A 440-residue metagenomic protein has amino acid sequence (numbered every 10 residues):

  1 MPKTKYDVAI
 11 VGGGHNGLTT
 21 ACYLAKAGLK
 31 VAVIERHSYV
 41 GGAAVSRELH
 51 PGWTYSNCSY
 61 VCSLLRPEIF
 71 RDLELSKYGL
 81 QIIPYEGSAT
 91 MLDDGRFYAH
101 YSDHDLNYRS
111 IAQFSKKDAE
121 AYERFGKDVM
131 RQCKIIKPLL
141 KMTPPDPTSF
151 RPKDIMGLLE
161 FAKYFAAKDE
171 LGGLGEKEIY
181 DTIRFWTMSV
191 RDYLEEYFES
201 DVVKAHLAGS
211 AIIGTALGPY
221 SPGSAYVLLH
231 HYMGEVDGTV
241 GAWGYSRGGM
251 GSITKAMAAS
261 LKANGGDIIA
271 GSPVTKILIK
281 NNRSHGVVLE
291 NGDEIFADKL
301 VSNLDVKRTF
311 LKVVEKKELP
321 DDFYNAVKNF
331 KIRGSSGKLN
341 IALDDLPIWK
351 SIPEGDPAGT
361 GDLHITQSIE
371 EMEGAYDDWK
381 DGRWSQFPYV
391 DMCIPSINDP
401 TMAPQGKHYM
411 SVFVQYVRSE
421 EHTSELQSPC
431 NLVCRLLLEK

Functional and structural regions predicted by a protein language model:
P2-D154: N-terminal glycine-rich phosphate/pyrophosphate-binding loop and immediately adjacent elements
D94-G95, G218-P222, L278-H285, G406-H408: A short, glycine/Asx- and small/polar-enriched loop/turn that sits immediately N-terminal to a beta-strand
A99, P222-L229, Q405-V414: Short coil-to-beta-strand
R124-E160, R308, P388-E420, S424: Helix-rich C-terminal "cap"/substrate-channel and partner-interaction subdomain that packs against the flavin-binding
M130-N264: Active-site/ligand-binding neighborhood in enzyme catalytic cores
V240-R247, P273-P404: Mid-domain catalytic core of redox enzymes that form a hydrophobic substrate pocket/lid adjacent to a catalytic redox
S260-V274: A conserved beta-strand/loop element that lines the FAD pocket in flavoprotein oxidoreductases
E421-K440: Single conserved hydrophobic/aromatic residue that forms the stacking wall/gate of nucleotide- or nucleobase-binding
